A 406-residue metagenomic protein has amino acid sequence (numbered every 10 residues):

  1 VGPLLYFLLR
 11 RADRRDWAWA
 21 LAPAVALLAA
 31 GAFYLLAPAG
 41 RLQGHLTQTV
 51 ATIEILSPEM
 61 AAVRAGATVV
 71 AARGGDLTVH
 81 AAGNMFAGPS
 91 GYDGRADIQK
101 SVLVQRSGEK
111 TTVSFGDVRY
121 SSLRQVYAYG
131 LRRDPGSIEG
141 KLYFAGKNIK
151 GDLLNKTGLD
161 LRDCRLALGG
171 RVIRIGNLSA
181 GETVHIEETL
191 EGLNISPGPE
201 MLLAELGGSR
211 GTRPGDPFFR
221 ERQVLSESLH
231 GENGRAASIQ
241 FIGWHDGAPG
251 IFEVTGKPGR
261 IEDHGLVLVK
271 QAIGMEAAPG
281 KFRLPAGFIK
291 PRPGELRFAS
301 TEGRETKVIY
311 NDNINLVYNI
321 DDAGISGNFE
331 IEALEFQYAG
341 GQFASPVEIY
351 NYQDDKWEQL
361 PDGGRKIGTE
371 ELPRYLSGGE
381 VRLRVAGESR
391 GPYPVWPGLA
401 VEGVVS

Functional and structural regions predicted by a protein language model:
V1, A22-A29, V184-E188: Contiguous transmembrane helix-bundle modules in multi-pass membrane proteins
V1-R10, A30-L35: Alpha-helical transmembrane segments
L9-W17: Membrane-interface helix-boundary motifs at transmembrane edges
D16-A39: Internal/C-terminal transmembrane anchor helices
W19, A37-P58: Alpha-helical transmembrane signal-anchor/signal-peptide segments
A62-P346, N351-Y352: Accessory, solvent-exposed terminal regions and/or long lumenal/extracellular loops of proteins
Q337, Q342-D362, G379-V385: Short beta-strand segments and strand-loop junctions that repeat across beta-rich extracellular domains
D362-G403: Cysteine-clustered segments with highest specificity for TGF-beta superfamily mature ligands
